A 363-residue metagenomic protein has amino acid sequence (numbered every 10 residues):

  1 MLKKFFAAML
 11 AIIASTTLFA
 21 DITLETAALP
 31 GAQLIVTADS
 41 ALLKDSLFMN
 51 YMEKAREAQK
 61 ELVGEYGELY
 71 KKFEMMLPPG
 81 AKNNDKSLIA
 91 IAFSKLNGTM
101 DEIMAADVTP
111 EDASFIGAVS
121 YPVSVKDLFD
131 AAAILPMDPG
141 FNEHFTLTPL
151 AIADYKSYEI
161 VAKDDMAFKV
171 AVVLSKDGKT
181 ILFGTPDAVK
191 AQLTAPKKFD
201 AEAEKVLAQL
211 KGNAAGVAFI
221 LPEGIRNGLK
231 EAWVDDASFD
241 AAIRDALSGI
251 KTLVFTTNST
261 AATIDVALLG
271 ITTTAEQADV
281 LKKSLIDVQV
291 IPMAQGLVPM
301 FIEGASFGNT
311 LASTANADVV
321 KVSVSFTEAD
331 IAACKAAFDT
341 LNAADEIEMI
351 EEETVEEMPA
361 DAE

Functional and structural regions predicted by a protein language model:
K4-A14: Sec-dependent N-terminal signal peptides
S15-A20: Sec/Tat signal peptide C-region and signal peptidase I cleavage site
L24-I91, D138-T263, Q277-D279, K283 (+2 more regions): An internal, short helix-loop-strand segment that often contains or flanks glycine-aspartate motifs
D45-S46, V125-D130, A275-K283, I331-A333: Short, conserved charged micro-motifs
K86-K126, T256, T260-T274: A short acidic-to-branched-hydrophobic micro-motif
Y121-V125, T185-V189, T273-Q277, F326-D330: Helix N-cap motif at beta-to-alpha junctions
I264, L269, M300-N316: C-terminal regions of proteins
N316-E351, V355-E356: Non-transmembrane domains of secretory- and envelope-associated proteins
